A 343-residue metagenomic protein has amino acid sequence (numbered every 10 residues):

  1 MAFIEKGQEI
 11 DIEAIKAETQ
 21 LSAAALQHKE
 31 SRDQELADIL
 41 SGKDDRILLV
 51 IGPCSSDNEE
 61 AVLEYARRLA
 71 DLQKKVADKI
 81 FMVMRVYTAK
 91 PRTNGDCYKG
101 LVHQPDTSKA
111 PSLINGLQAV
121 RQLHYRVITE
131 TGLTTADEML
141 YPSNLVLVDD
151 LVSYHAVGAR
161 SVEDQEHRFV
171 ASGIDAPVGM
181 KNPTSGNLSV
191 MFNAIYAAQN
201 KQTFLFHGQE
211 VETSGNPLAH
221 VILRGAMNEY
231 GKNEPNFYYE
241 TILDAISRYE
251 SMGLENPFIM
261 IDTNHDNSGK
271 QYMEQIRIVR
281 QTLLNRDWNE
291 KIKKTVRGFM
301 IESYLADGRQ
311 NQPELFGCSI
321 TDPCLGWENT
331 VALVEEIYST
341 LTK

Functional and structural regions predicted by a protein language model:
M1-S41: N- or domain-start disorder-to-order transition segments that initiate the globular core
A37-D45, S251-N256: Glycine-rich phosphate/diphosphate-binding loops that line cofactor/substrate pockets in enzymes
L48-A61, D322: Conserved phosphate/anionic-ligand binding catalytic regions in large, soluble enzymes, centered on
G52, I261, G326: Conserved, mostly hydrophobic/aromatic
A66, K79-D244, H265-K270, E274-Q281 (+4 more regions): Active-site-facing alpha/beta catalytic cores
A245-E250: Redox- and metal-dependent alpha/beta enzyme cores, enriched for Fe-S-associated oxidoreductases and cofactor-handling
S303-L341: Internal helix-turn-beta structural module
